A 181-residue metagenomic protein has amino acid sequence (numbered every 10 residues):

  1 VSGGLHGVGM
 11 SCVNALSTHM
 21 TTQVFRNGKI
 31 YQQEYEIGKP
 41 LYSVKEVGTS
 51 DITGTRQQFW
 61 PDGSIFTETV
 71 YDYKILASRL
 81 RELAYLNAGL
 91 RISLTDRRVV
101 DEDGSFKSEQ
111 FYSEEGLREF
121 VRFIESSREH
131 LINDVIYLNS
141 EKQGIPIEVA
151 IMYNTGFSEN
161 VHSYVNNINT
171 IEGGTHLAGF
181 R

Functional and structural regions predicted by a protein language model:
V1-E114, F120-F123: GHKL-type ATPase core
K74, R81-L83, G89, S93-R181: GHKL/Histidine-kinase-like ATPase module
